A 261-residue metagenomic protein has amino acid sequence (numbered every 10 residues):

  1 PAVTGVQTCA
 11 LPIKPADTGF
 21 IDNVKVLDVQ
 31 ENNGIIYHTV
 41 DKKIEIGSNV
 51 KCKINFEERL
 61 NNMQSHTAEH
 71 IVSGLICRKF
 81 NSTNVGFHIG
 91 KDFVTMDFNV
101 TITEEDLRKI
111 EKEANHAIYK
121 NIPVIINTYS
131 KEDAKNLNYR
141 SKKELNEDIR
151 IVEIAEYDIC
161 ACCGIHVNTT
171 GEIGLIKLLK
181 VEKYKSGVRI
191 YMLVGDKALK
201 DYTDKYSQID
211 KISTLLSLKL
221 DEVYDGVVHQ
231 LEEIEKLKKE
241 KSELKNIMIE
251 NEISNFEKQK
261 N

Functional and structural regions predicted by a protein language model:
P1-C9: Single conserved hydrophobic/aromatic residue that forms the stacking wall/gate of nucleotide- or nucleobase-binding
T8-N261: A glycine- and charged-residue-rich anion-binding loop/surface
